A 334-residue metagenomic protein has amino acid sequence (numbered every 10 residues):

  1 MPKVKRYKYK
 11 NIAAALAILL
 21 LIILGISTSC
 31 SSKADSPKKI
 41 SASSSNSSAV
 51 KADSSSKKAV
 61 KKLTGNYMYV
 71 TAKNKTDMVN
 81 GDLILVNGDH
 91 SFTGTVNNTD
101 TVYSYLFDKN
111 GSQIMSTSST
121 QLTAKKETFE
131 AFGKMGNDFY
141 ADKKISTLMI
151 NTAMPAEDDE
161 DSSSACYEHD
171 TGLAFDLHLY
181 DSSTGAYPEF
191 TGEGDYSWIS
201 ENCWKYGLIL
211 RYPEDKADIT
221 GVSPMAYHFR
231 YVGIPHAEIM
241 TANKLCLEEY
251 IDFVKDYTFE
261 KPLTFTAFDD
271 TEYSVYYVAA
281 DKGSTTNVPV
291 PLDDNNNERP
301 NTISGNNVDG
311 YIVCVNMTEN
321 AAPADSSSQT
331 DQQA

Functional and structural regions predicted by a protein language model:
K3-A17: N-terminal Sec-pathway targeting helices
A17-G25: Bacterial N-terminal signal peptides
S27-S29: C-terminal motif of bacterial Sec signal peptides marking the signal peptidase cleavage site
S31-A42, N46-A334: Extracytoplasmic cell-surface/polysaccharide-interacting catalytic and binding patches
